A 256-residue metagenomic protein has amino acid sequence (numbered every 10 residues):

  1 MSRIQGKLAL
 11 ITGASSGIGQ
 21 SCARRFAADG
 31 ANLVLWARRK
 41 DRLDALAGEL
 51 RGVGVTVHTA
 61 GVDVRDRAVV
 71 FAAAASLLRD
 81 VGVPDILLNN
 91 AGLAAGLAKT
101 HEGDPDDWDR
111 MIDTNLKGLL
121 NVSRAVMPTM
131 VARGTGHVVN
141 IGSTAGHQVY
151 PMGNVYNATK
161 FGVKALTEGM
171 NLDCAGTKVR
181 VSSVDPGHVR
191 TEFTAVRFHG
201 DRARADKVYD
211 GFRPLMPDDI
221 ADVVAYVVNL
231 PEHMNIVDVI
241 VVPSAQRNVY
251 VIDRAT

Functional and structural regions predicted by a protein language model:
L8, S15-S16: Conserved glycine-rich cofactor-binding loop
A31-L46: Conserved glycine-rich Rossmann-like NAD(P)H-binding loop of the short-chain dehydrogenase/reductase
K40-D41, G61-A72, P105: The beta1-alpha1 cofactor-binding region of Rossmann-like NAD(H)/NADP(H)-dependent oxidoreductases
A98-T100, D104-I112: Substrate-binding pocket helix/loop in short-chain dehydrogenase/reductase
S123, T159: Active-site helix of classical SDR
S143: Residue(s) in the substrate-gating loop at a strand-loop-helix junction that position the organic substrate next
S183-G187, R202-Y250: C-terminal helical subdomain
